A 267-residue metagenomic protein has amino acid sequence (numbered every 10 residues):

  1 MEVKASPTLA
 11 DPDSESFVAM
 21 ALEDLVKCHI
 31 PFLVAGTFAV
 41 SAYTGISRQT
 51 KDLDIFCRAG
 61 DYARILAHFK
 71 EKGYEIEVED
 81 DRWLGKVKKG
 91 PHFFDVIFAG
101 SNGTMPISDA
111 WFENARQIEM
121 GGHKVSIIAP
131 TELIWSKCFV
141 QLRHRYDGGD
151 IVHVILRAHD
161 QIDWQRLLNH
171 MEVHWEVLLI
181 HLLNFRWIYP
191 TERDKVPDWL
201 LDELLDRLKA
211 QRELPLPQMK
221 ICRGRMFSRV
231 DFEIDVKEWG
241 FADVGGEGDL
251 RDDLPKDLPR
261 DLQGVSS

Functional and structural regions predicted by a protein language model:
M1-V34: Helical scaffold of the NTase/Pol beta-like nucleotidyltransferase catalytic core
A10, S14, D24-L25, C57 (+2 more regions): N-terminal functional module detector in eukaryotic proteins
G36, S41-I65, F69, A129 (+1 more regions): Catalytic metal-binding acidic patch
K51-D52, Y74, D95-V96, E113 (+1 more regions): Short, hinge-like loop/turn segments at secondary-structure boundaries
E71-D109: Conserved catalytic core of two-metal-ion nucleotidyltransferases
P106-S267: Catalytic cores of NTP-dependent nucleotidyl/adenyl transfer enzymes across multiple folds
